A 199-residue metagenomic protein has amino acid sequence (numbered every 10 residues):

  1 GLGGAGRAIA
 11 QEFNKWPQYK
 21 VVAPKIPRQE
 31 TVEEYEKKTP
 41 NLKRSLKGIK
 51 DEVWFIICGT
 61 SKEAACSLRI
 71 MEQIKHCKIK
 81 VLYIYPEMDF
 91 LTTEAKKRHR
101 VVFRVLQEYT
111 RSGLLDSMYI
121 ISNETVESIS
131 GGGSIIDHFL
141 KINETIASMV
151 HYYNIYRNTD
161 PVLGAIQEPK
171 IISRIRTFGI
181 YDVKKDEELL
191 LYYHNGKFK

Functional and structural regions predicted by a protein language model:
G1-K199: Tubulin/FtsZ superfamily GTPase core signature
